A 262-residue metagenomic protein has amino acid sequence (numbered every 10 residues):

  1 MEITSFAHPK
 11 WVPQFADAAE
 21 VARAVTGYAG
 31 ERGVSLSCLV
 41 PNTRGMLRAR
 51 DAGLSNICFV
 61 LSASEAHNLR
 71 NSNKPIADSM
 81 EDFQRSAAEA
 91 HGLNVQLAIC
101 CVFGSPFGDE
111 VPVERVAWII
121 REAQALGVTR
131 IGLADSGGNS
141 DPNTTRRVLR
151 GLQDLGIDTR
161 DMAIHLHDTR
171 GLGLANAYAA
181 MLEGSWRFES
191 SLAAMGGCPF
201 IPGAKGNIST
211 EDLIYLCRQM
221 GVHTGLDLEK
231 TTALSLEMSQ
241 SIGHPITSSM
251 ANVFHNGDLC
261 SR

Functional and structural regions predicted by a protein language model:
M1-I3, R32-C38, I57-F59, V95-I99 (+3 more regions): Hydrophobic faces of well-ordered beta-strands that scaffold small-molecule active sites in alpha/beta enzyme cores
M1-V25, L61-P75, C101-G108, G132-N143 (+1 more regions): Glycine-rich, proline-tolerant flexible connector loops at the mouths of alpha/beta enzymes
S5-H8, Y28-Q96, F103-V111: Active-site beta->alpha loop and helix N-cap motifs at the rims of alpha/beta catalytic domains
W11-C38, A77-L97, T145-I164, N207-L226: Alpha-helix-loop-beta-strand connector modules within alpha/beta enzyme cores
Q14-F15, M46-G53, F107-I119, D141-Q153 (+1 more regions): Distinct, well-ordered alpha-helical segments
N94-V95, V116-D135, L152-G156, D161: Conserved C-terminal portion of the radical SAM core fold that forms the substrate/S-adenosylmethionine-binding
S136-T224: Catalytic alpha/beta core domains of metabolic enzymes, predominantly
K205-R262: C-terminal alpha-helical cap/extension of soluble enzyme domains
